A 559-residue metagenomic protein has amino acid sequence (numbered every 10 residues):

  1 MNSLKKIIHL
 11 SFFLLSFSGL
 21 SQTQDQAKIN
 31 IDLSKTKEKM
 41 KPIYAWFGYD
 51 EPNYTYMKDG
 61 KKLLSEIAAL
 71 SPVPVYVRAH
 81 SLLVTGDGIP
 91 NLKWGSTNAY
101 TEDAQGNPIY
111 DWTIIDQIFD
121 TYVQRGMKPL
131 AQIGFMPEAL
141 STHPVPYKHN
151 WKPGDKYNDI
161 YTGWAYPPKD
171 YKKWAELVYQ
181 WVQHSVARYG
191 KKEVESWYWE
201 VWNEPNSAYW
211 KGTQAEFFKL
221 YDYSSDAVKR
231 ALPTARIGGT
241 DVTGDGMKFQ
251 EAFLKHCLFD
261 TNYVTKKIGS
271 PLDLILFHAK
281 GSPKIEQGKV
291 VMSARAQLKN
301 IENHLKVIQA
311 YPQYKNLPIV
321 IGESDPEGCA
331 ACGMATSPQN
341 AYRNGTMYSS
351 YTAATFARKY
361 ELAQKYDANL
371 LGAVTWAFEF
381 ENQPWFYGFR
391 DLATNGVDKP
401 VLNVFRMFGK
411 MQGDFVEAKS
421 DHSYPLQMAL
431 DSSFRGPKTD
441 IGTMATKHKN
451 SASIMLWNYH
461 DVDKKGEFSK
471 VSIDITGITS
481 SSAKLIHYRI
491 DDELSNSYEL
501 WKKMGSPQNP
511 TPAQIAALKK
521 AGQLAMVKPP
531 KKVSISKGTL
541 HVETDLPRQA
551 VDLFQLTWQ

Functional and structural regions predicted by a protein language model:
M1-Q24: Bacterial Sec-dependent N-terminal signal peptides
G19-Y198, A215-D241, K266, S270-P271 (+5 more regions): Non-catalytic accessory regions flanking glycosidase/transglycosidase catalytic cores in CAZymes
Y54, L83-G86, E138, W202-A208 (+2 more regions): Conserved radical SAM core fold
D103, T162-Y166, Y209, I285 (+3 more regions): Short amphipathic alpha-helical segments at helix-loop
Y147-W164, E204-P205, F277-I285, C332-Q339: A short small-residue
W197-N203, G322: Short, conserved phosphate-binding/catalytic loop or strand-edge motifs used in phosphoryl-/nucleotidyl-transfer
Q214-L370, E379, Q383-P384, P425-L430: Noncatalytic carbohydrate-binding groove/subsite architecture in carbohydrate-active enzymes
Y342-T346, G388-G396: Active-site rim elements
